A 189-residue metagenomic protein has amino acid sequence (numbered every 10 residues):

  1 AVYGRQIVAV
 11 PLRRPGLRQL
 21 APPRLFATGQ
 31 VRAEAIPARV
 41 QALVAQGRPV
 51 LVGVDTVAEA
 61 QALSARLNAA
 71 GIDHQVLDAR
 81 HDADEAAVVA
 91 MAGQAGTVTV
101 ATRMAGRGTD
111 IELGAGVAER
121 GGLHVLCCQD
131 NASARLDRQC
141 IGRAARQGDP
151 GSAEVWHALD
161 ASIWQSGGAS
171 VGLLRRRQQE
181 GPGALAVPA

Functional and structural regions predicted by a protein language model:
A1, G93-E112, R135-H157: Conserved phosphate/anionic-ligand binding catalytic regions in large, soluble enzymes, centered on
A1-A27: Interdomain helical connector at the RecA1-RecA2 junction of SF1/SF2 helicase-like NTPases
V10, G53-D55, A70, L77 (+3 more regions): Generic beta-strand/beta-sheet core signal
R13-L17, T56-E59, H81-A83, M104-G108 (+3 more regions): Conserved nucleotide-binding/hydrolysis micro-motifs of P-loop NTPases
L20-L51: Conserved interdomain hinge at the start of the Helicase C-terminal
L20-R32, H74-A83, L126: Flexible beta-alpha connector loops of hexameric P-loop NTPases
A45-Q46, V57-G122: Conserved motor-coupling elements within RecA-like helicase/translocase cores
V117-A189: C-terminal helicase module of SF1/SF2 nucleic-acid helicases/translocases
